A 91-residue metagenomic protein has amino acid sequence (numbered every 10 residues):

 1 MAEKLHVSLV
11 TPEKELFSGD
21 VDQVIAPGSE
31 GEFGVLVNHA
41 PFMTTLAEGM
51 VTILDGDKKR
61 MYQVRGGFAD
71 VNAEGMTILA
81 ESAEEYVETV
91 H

Functional and structural regions predicted by a protein language model:
M1-E3: N-terminal helix initiation/capping motif
H6-H91: Compact, glycine-rich, soluble single-domain proteins
